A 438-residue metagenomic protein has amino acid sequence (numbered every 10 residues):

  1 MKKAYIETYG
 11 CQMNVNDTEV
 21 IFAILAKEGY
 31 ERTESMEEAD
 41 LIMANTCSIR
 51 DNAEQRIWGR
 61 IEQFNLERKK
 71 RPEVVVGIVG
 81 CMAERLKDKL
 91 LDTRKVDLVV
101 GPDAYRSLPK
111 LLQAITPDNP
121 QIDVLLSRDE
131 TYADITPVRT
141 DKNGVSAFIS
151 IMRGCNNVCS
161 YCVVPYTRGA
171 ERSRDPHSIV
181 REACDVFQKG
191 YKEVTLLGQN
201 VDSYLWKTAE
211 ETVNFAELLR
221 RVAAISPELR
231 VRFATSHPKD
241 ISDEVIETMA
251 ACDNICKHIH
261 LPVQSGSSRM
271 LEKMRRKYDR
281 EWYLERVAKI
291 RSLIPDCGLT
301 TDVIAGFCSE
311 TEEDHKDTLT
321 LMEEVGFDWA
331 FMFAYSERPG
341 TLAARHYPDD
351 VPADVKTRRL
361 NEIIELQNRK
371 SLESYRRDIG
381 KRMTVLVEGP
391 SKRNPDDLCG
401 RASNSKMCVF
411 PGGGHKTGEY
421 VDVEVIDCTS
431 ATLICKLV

Functional and structural regions predicted by a protein language model:
M1-Y204, N214, E244, I259 (+6 more regions): Proteins enriched for Cys/Gly/acidic motifs involved in redox and nucleic-acid/cofactor modification
T8, A330, F410-P411: Thr-Gly-centered strand-to-loop micro-motif
M13, I49-N52, M82, P238-D240 (+3 more regions): Glycine-/small-residue-rich active-site loops that bind phosphorylated ligands and cofactors
V76-G80, L90, Q188-E312, E323: Conserved SAM/AdoMet-binding glycine-rich loop
R106, N157, D202, S268-R269 (+2 more regions): Glycine-centered loop/turn positions within well-structured domains that cap or flank conserved ligand/cofactor-binding
D141-V145, C155-N157, I255, S265 (+5 more regions): Short flexible coil/turn linkers enriched for glycine and charged/polar residues that connect secondary-structure
C159, I179, L196, F233 (+7 more regions): Conserved, mostly hydrophobic/aromatic
A343-V438: Terminal RNA-binding accessory module
